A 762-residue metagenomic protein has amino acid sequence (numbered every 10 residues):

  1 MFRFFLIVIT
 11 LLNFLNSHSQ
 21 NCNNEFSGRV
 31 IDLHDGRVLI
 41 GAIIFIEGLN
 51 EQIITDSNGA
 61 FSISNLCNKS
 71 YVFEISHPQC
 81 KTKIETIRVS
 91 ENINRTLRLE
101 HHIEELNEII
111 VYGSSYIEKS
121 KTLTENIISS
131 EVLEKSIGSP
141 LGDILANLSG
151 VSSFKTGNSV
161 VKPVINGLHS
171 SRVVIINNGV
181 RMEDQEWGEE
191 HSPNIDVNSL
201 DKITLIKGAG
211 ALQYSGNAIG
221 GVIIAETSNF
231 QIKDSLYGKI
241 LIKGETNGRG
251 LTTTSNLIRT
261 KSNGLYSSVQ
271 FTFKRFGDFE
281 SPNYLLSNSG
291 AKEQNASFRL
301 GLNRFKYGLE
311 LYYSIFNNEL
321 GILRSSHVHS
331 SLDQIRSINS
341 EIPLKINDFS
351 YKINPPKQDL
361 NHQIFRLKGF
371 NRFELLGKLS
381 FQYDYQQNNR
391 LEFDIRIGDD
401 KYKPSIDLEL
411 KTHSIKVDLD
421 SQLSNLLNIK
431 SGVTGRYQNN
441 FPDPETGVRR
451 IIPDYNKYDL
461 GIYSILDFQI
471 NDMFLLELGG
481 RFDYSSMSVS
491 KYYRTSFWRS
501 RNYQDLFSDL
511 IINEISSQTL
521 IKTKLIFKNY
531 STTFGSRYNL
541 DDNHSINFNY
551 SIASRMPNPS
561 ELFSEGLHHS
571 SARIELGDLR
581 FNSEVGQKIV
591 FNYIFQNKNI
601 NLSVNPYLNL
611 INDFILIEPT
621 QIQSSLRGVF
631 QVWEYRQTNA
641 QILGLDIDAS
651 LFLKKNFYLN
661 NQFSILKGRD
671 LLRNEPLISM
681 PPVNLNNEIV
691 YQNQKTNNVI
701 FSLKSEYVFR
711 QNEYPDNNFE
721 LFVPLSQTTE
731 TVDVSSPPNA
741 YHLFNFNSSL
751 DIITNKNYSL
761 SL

Functional and structural regions predicted by a protein language model:
I31, F45-E47, S76-C80, S90-E134 (+2 more regions): Short, acidic, small-residue-rich periplasmic hinge/interaction motif at the N-terminus of Gram-negative outer-membrane
N94-R98, L141-I144, V161-V164, I176 (+4 more regions): N-terminal periplasmic accessory domains that precede and gate Gram-negative outer-membrane beta-barrel machines
L123-K162, G179-S192, T204-A211: Periplasmic N-terminal accessory/gating domains of Gram-negative outer-membrane beta-barrel systems
S199-D201, L212-N283, N288-A296, R304-Y307: Outer-membrane beta-barrel translocator/receptor signature
F276, P282, S287-S289, G308-R372 (+4 more regions): Flexible loop and strand-edge segments within Gram-negative outer membrane beta-barrel domains
S326-S330, Y437-F441, Y484-Q518, K524 (+3 more regions): Surface-exposed extracellular loop regions of Gram-negative outer-membrane beta-barrel proteins, predominantly
P404-L419, R573-S583, K588-I589, N597-Y658: Outer membrane beta-barrel strand-and-loop segments of large Gram-negative receptors, especially TonB-dependent
Y607-I611, T620-I622, G628-D716: Gram-negative outer-membrane beta-barrel transporters
